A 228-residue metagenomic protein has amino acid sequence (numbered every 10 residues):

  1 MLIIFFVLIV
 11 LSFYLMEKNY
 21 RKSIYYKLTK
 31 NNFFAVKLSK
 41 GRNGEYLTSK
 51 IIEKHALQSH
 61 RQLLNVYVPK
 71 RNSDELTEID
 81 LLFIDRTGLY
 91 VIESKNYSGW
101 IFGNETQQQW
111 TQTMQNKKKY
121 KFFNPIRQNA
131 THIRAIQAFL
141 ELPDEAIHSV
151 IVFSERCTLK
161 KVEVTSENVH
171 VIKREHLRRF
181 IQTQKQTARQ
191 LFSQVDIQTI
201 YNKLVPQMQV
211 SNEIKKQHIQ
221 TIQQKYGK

Functional and structural regions predicted by a protein language model:
M1-T77, I84-G88, K117-K228: Surface-exposed interaction regions that form or flank ligand-binding interfaces
I84-T106: Active-site beta-strand-loop-beta-strand hairpin of nuclease catalytic cores that positions key catalytic residues
T106-Q108, S166: Short, surface-exposed, charged loop/turn segments at secondary-structure junctions
T111: A short, glycine/acidic-enriched catalytic loop
